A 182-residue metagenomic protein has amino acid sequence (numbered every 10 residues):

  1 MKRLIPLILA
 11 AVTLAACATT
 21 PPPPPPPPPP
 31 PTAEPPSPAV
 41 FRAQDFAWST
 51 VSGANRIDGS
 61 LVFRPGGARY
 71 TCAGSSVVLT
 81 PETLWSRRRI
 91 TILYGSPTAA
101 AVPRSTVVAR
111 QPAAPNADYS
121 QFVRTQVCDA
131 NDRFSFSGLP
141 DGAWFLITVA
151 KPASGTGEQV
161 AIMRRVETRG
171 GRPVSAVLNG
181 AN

Functional and structural regions predicted by a protein language model:
K2-A10: Sec-dependent signal peptide recognition, specifically the positively charged N-region followed immediately by
T13-A16: C-terminal motif of bacterial Sec signal peptides marking the signal peptidase cleavage site
A18-N182: Long luminal/extracellular ectodomains of secretory-pathway precursor proteins
